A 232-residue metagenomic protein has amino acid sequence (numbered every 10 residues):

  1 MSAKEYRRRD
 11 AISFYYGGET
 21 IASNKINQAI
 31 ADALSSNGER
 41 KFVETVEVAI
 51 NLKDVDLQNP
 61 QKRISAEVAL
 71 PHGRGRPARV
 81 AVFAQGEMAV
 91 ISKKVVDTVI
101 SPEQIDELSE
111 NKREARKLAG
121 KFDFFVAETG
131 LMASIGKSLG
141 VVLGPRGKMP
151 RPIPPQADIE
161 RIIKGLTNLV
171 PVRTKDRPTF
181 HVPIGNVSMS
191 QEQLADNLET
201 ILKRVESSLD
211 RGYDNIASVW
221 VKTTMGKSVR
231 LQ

Functional and structural regions predicted by a protein language model:
S2-P60: N-terminal, positively charged regions that mediate nucleic acid binding
S36-V90, N111-K112: Translation machinery proteins
K41-V46, S208-W220: Flexible, glycine/charged-enriched surface loops at secondary-structure junctions
A84, I184-N186, T223-M225: Flexible glycine-/small-residue-rich
S92, G144, V221: Residue-level signature of catalytic and energy-coupling elements of molecular machines, predominantly ATP/GTP-dependent
P102-T200: Long, charge-patterned amphipathic alpha-helical coiled-coil/hairpin "stalk" segments used as oligomerization
D196-D210: A conserved acidic, glycine/proline-rich C-terminal tail/linker
W220-Q232: C-terminal edge-of-domain segments
